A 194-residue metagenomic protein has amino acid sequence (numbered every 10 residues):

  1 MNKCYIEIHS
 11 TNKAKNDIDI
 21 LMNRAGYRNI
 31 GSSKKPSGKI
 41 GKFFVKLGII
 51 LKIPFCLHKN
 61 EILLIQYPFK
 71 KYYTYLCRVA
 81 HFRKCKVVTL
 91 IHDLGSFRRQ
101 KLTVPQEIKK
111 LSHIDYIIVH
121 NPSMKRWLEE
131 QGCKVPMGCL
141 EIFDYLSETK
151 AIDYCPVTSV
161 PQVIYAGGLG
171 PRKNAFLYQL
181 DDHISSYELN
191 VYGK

Functional and structural regions predicted by a protein language model:
M1-T74, H81-K84: N-terminal pre-catalytic "stem/leader" segment of glycosyltransferase-like enzymes
C4-N12, L64-Y67, C77, L90 (+3 more regions): Carbohydrate transferase catalytic cores enriched for Leloir-type hexosyltransferases
Y5, R28-S33, L63, Y116-V119 (+3 more regions): Short, hydrophobic beta-strand segments that form beta-sheet elements in well-ordered domains
L51-H58, R78-R83, S96-I117: Membrane-proximal helix-turn-helix segments that form the acceptor-binding/catalytic region of lipid-linked
Y67-F69, D93, N121-S123: Helix N-cap/beta->alpha junction signal
R99-L102, I114-M137, N174: A short, active-site helix/loop in glycosyltransferases that binds the activated sugar's phosphate group
C139-K150, L169-P171: Short beta-strand->alpha-helix junction loop in the catalytic core of nucleotide-activated group-transfer enzymes
I152-K194: Conserved catalytic-core segment of nucleotide-activated headgroup transferases in glycan assembly
